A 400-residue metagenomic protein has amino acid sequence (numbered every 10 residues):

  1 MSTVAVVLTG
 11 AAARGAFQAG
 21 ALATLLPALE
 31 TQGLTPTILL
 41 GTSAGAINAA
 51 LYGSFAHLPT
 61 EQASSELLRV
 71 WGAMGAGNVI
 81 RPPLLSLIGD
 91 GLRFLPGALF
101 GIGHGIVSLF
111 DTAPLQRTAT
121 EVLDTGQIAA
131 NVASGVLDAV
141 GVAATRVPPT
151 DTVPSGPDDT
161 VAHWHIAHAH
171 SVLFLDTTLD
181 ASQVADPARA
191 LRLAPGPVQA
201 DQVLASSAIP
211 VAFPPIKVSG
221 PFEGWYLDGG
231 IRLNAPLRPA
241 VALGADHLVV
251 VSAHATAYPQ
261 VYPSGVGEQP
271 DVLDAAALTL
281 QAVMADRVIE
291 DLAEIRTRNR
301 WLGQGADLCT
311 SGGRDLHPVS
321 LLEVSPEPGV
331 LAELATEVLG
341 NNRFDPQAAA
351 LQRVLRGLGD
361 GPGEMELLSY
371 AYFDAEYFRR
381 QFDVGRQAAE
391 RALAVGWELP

Functional and structural regions predicted by a protein language model:
M1, T31-T35, T60, N131-D138 (+1 more regions): Short helix-terminating capping/connector loops at secondary-structure junctions
T3-V7, A12-A113, R117-V122, P154 (+8 more regions): Patatin-like phospholipase
A5-L8, I38-S43, A139-T145, L321-V324: Extended hydrophobic secondary-structure segments that form protein cores and membrane-embedded regions
G77-L84, T125-G141: A short alpha-helix-loop-beta-strand transition element characteristic of N-terminal alpha/beta dinucleotide-binding
V79-F110, P114, L280-R287, F344-A371: Alpha-helical membrane-targeting segments
A133-D246, V251, T256-A275, E364-Y370: Active-site gating loop/helix substructures
P263-G303: Acidic, Ser/Thr-rich peripheral helices and adjacent loops at domain boundaries
W301-P400: C-terminal helical/tail subdomains of lipid-metabolizing enzymes
